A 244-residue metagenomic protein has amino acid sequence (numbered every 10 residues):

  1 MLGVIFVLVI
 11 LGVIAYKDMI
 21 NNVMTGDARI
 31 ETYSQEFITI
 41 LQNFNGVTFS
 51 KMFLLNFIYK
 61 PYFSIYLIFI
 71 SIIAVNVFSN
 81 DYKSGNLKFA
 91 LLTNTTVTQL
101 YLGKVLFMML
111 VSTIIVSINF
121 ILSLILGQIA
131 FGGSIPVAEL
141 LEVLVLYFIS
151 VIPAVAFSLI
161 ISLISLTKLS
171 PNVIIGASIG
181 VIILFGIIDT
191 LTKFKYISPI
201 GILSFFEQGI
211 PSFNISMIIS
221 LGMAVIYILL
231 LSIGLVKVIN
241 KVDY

Functional and structural regions predicted by a protein language model:
G3-I68, L102-T167, F206-G222: Secretory targeting signals
I10-I20, K168-S204: Transmembrane helix segments
I70-A74, L122, I160-I161, L231-L235: Hydrophobic/aromatic residues in alpha-helical transmembrane segments
V77-L110: Helix-loop-helix units of permease transmembrane domains in multi-pass membrane transporters, especially ABC
N80, T93, L124, Q128 (+2 more regions): Transmembrane helix-loop junction
T96-T98, L102, E139, S170-I174: Membrane-helix interface segments
I226-Y244: Junction motif at the cytosolic side of a transmembrane helix
